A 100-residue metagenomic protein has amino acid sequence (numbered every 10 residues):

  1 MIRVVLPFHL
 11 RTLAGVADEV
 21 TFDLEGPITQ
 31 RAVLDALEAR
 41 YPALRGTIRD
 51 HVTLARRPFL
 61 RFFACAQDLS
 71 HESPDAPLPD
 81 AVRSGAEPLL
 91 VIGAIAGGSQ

Functional and structural regions predicted by a protein language model:
M1-Q100: Ubiquitin-like/PB1-type beta-grasp interaction modules and other compact soluble beta-rich domains
